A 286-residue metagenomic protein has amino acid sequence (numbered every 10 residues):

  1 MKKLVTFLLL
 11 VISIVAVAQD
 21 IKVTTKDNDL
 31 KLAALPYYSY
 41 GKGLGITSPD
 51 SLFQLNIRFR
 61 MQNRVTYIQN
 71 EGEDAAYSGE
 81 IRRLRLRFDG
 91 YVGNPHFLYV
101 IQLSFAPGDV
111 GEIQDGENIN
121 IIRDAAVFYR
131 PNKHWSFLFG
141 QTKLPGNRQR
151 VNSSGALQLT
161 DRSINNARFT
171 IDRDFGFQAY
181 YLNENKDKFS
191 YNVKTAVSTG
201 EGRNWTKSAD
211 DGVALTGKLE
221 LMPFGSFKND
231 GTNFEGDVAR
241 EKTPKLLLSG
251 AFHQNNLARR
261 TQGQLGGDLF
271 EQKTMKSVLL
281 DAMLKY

Functional and structural regions predicted by a protein language model:
M1-K22: Bacterial Sec-dependent N-terminal signal peptides
L8, K22, V65, K194 (+2 more regions): Intrinsic disorder/low-complexity detector
V17-R60: N-terminal periplasmic/intermembrane-space "pro-region" immediately following the signal or transit peptide
K31-A33, A75, Q114, L269-F270: Intrinsically disordered, low-complexity segments enriched in polar/charged residues with Gly/Pro, especially when
Y38, T170-I171, K273-T274: A short catalytic or substrate-binding loop motif that flags glycine-/basic-rich loops and adjacent residues that bind
K42-R203, S208-G225: Outer membrane beta-barrel
N204-Y286: Surface-exposed beta-loop-beta
